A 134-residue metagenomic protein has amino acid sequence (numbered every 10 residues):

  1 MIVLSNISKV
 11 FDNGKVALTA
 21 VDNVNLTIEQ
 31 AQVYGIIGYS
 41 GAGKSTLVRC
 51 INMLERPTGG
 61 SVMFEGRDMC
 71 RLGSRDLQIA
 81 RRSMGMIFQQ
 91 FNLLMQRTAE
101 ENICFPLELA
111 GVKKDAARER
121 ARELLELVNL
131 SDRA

Functional and structural regions predicted by a protein language model:
N13, R56, M69-G85, K114-R118: ABC ATPase NBD coupling module
G35, Q78, R82-N92, R97: ABC nucleotide-binding domain signature
I37-Y39: The feature captures the beta-strand-to-loop junction immediately N-terminal to the Walker
N52: Helix-to-loop junction immediately C-terminal to a conserved catalytic motif
S61-M63, R67: ATP-binding/catalytic-site motifs of ATP-hydrolyzing domains
R67-D68, C104, E108-G111, D115-R133: Conserved ABC ATPase "signature" region
Q96-F105: Short coil-to-helix segment of the ABC ATPase nucleotide-binding domain corresponding to the Q-loop/switch region
